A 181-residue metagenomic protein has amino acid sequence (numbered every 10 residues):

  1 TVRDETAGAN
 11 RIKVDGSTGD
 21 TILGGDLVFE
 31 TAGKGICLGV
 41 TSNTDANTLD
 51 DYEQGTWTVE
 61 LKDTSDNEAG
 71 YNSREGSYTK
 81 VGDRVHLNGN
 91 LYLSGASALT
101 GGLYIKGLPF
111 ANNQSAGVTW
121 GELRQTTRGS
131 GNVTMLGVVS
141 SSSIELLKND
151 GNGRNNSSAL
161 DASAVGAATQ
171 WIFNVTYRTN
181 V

Functional and structural regions predicted by a protein language model:
T1, Y52-T58, S115-L123: Short, hydrophobic/aromatic-rich segments at coil-to-beta transitions
T1-E30, G35, E75-S77, R84: Beta-strand-rich receptor-binding modules of extracellular spikes/adhesins
V2, L23, L38, V59 (+2 more regions): Short hydrophobic/aromatic-rich beta-strand segments that constitute the beta-sheet cores of beta-sandwich/beta-barrel
E5, L91-S143, K148: Terminal beta-strand-rich extracellular "head" domains that mediate receptor/glycan or other ligand binding
V40-T48, T56-V81, N90-N113, N156-T169: Surface-exposed ligand/attachment interfaces on beta-rich extracellular proteins
I144-S158: Cysteine-clustered segments with highest specificity for TGF-beta superfamily mature ligands
A167-V181: Short, structured beta-strand segments at or near domain termini in extracellular proteins/domains
